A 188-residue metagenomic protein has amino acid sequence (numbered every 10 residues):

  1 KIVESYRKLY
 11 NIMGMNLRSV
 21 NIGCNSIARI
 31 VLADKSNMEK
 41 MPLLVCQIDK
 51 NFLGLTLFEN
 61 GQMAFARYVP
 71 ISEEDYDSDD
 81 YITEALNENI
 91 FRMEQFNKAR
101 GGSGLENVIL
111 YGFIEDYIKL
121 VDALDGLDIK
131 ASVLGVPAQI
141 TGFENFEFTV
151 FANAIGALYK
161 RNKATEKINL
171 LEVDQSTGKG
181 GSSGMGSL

Functional and structural regions predicted by a protein language model:
K1-L188: Hydrophobic/aromatic-enriched cytosolic interaction surfaces used to assemble or bind macromolecules
